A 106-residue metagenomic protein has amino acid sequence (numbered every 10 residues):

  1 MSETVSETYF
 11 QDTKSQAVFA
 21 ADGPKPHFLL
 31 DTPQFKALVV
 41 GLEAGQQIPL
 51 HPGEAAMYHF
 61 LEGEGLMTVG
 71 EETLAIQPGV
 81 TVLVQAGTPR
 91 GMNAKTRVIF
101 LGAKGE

Functional and structural regions predicted by a protein language model:
M1-L38: A short, N-terminal "cap"/entry segment at the start of jelly-roll beta-barrel domains of the cupin/DSBH fold
G23, K36-P52: Conserved short histidine dyad/triad with adjacent acidic residue
P33, T68-E72: Short strand-coil-strand connectors
G41, P52-M67: Short, conserved beta-strand element in jelly-roll/cupin
L61-E62, Q77-P78, T96: A cytosolic small-molecule/anion-sensing beta-strand core signal
E71-G87: Short acidic-glycine-tyrosine-enriched beta hairpin
A86-E106: Ligand-binding loop in jelly-roll beta-barrel domains
